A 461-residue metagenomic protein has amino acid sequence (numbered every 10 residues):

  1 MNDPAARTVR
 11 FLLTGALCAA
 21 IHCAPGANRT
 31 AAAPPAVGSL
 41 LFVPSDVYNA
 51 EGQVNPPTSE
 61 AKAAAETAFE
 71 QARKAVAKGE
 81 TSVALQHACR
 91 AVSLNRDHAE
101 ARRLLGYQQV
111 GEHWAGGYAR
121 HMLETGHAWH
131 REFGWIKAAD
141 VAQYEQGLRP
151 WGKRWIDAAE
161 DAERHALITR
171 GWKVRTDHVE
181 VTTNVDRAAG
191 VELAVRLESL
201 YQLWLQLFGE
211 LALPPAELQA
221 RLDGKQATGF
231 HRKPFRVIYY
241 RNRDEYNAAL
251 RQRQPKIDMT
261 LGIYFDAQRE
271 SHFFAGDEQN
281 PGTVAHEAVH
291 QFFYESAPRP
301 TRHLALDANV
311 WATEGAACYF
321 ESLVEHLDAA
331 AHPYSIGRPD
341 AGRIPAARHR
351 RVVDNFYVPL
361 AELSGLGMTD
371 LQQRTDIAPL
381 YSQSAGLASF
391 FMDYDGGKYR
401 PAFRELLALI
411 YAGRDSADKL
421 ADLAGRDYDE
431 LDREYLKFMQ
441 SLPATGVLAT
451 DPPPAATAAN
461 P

Functional and structural regions predicted by a protein language model:
V37-T67, D97-V174, M439-P461: Pro/Ala/Gly-rich low-complexity, hydrophilic intrinsically disordered segments
A63-V83: Alpha-helical segment of the N-proximal tetratricopeptide repeat
K173-R302, D307-N309, D415-D422: Juxtacatalytic substrate-recognition/specificity segment
M259-F273, Q279, T283, H303-N460: Acidic/His/Gly-enriched intrinsically disordered linker/tail segments that often contain short helix/coil "MoRF-like"
